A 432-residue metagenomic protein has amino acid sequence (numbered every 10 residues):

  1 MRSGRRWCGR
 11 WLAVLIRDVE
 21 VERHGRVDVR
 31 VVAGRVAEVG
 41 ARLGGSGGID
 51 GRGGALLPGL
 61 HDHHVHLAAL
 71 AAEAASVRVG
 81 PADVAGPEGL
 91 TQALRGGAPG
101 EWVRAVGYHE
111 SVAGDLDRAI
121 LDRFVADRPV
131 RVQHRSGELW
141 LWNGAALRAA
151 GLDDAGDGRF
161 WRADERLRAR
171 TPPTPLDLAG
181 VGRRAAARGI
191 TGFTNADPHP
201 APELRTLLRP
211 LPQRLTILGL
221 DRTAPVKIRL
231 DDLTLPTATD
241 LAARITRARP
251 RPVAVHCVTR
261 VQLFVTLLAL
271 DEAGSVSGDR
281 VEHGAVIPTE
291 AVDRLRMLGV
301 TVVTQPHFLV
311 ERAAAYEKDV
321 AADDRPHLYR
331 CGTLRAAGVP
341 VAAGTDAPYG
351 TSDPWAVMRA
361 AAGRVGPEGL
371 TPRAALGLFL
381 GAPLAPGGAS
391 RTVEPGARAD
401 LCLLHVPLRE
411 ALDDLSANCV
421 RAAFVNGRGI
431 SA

Functional and structural regions predicted by a protein language model:
R2-R42, L94-A98, T174-A187, T191-G192 (+3 more regions): Active-site microenvironment of metallo-dependent hydrolases
G9-R209, R222-T246, P252-V258, Q262 (+2 more regions): Divalent metal-binding segments
G40, A126, G219-D221, K318-R325: Glycine-centered helix-coil hinge/cap
E101, R128, I190-T191, L211-T216 (+5 more regions): Short, well-ordered coil/turn segments that N-cap beta-strands
R104-G107, I217, A343-G344, L403: Short beta-strand segments
S111-A113, L139-W140, G192-T194, P200-L204 (+6 more regions): Flexible loop/turn segments at secondary-structure boundaries
L207-V226, I287, D293, A417: Extended hydrophobic/aromatic segments used for targeting, binding, or gating
R249-A254, L263-D279, H283-G284, T289 (+3 more regions): His/Asp/Glu-enriched, well-ordered alpha-helical/loop segment that forms or immediately abuts the divalent-metal
